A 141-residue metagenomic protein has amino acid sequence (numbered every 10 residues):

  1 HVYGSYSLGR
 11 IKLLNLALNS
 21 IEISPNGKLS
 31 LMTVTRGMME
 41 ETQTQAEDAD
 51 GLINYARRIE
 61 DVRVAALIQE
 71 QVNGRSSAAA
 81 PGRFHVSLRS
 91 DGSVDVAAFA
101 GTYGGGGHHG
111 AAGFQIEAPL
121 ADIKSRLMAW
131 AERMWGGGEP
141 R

Functional and structural regions predicted by a protein language model:
H1-Y103, G107-R141: Hydrophobic helix-and-loop "lid/oligomerization" segment in the mid-to-C-terminal part of catalytic domains
